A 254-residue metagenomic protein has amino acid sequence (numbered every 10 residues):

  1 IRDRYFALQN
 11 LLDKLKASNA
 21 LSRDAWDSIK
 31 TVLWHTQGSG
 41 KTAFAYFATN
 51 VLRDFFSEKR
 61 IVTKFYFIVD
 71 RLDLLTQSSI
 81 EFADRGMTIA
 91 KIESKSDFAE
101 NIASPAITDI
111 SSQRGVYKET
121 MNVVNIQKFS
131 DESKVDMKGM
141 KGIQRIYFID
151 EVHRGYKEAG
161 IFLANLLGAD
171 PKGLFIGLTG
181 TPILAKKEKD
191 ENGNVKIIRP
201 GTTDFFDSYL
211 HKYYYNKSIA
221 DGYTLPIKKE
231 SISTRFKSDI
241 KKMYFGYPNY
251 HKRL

Functional and structural regions predicted by a protein language model:
N19-V51: Walker A/P-loop
A25-I29, S57-R60, R114-K118, S133-I146 (+1 more regions): Short basic/glycine-enriched coil/helix segment immediately N-terminal to the Walker B
H35-Q37, E151-G155, A169-E188, G222: Conserved helicase ATPase motor motifs in RecA-like P-loop NTPase domains
A43-F44, I61-D84: Conserved Walker A/P-loop ATP-binding site and its immediately adjacent core in helicase/helicase-like ATPase domains
S78, S130-V135, V152-L163, E188-K189: Conserved ATPase-coupling elements of RecA-like P-loop NTPase cores
D97-N122, K138-G139: Conserved motor-coupling elements within RecA-like helicase/translocase cores
K138-I176: SF2 helicase catalytic motif II
E188-L254: Interdomain helical connector at the RecA1-RecA2 junction of SF1/SF2 helicase-like NTPases
